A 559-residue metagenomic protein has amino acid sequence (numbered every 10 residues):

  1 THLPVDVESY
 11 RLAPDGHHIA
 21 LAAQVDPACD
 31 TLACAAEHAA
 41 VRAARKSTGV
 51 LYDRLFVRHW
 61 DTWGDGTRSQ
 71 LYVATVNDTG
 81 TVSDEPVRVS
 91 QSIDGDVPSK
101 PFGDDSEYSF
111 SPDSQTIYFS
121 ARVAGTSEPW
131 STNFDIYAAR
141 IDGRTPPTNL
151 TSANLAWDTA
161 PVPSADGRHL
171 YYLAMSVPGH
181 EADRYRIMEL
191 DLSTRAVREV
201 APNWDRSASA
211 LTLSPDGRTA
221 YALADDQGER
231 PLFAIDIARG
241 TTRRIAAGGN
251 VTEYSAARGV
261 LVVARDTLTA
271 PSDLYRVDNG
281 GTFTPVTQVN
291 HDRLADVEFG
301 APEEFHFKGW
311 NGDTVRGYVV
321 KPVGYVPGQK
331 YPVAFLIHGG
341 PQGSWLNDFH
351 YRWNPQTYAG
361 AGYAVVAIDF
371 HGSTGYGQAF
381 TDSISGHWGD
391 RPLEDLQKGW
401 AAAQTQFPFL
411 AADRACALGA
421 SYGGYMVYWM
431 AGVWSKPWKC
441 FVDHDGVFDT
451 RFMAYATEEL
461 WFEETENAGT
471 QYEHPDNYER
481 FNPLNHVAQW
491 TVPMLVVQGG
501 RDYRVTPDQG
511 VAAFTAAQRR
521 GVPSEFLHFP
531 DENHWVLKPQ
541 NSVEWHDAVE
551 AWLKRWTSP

Functional and structural regions predicted by a protein language model:
H2-E8, A22-Q70, S92-D105, S120-Y137 (+7 more regions): A flexible loop/linker signature enriched in serine peptidases of the S9 family
Y10-H18, Y108-T116, P161-H169, L211-T219 (+2 more regions): Blade-terminus and WD-like Trp-Asp/Gly-His loop motifs, strongest in beta-propeller folds
A20-A23, A44, T48-V76, V82-V87 (+7 more regions): Non-catalytic accessory segments flanking enzyme active sites
Y72-A74, Y137-A139, M188-L190, F233-I235 (+3 more regions): Conserved hydrophobic/aromatic positions in well-ordered beta-strands
V76-G80, R140-R144, D191-R195, D236-G240 (+1 more regions): Short loop/turn segments that connect beta-strands within beta-propeller blades
K321, G328-G339: Short beta-strand element of the alpha/beta-hydrolase
H338-G343, S421: Active-site glycine-rich loops that stabilize anionic/oxyanionic intermediates across multiple enzyme folds
N354, A359-G360, A367-P559: Active-site-proximal cap/loop segments of hydrolase catalytic domains
